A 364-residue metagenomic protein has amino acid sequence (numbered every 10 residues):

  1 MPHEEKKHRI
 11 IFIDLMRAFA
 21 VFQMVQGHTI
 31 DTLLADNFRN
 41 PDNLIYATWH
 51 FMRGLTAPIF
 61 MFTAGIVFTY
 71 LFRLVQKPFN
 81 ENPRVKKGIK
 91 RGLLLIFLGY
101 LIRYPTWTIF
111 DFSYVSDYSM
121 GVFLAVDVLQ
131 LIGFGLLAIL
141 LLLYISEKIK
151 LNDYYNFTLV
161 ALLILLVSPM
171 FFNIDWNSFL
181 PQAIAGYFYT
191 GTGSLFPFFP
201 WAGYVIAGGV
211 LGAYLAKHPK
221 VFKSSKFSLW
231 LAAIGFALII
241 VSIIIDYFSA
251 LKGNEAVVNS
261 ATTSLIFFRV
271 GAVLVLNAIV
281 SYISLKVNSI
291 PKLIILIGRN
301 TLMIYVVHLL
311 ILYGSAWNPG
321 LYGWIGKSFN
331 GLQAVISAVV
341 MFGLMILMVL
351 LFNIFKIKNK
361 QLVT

Functional and structural regions predicted by a protein language model:
M1-T364: Alpha-helical transmembrane segments and their immediate juxtamembrane cytosolic regions
